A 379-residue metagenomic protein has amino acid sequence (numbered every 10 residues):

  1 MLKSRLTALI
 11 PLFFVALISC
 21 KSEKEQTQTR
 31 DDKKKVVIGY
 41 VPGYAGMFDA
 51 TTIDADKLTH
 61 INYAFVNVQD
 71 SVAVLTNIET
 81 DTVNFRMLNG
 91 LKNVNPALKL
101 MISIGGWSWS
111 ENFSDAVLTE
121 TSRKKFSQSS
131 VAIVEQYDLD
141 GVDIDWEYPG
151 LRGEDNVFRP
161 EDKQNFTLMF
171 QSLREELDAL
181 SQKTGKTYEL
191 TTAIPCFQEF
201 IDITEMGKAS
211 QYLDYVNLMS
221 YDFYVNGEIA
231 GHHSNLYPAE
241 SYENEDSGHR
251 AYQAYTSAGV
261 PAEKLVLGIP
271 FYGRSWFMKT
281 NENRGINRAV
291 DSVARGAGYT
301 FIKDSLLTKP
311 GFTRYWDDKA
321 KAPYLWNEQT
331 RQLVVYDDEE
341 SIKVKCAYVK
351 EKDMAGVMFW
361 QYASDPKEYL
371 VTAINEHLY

Functional and structural regions predicted by a protein language model:
M1-A8: Bacterial N-terminal signal peptides that target proteins for export
L17-S19: C-terminal motif of bacterial Sec signal peptides marking the signal peptidase cleavage site
Q26-V134, L151, E161, F170: Glycan-recognition patch characteristic of GH18 chitinases/ENGases and related GlcNAc/peptidoglycan-binding proteins
I38, V72-V83, P149-D304: Substrate-binding surface in catalytic domains of secreted glycosidases
H60-V66, S103, D145-E147, Y215-Y224: Non-cysteine beta-strand/loop elements that form the S-adenosyl-L-methionine
I61, I102, I144, L173 (+4 more regions): Conserved, mostly hydrophobic/aromatic
L88, I104, Y224-G227, I269-Y348 (+1 more regions): Glycan-binding loop/region signatures in secreted carbohydrate-active enzymes
A363-Y379: Aromatic-rich peripheral "rim/lid" segments of glycoside hydrolase catalytic domains that contact and position glycan
